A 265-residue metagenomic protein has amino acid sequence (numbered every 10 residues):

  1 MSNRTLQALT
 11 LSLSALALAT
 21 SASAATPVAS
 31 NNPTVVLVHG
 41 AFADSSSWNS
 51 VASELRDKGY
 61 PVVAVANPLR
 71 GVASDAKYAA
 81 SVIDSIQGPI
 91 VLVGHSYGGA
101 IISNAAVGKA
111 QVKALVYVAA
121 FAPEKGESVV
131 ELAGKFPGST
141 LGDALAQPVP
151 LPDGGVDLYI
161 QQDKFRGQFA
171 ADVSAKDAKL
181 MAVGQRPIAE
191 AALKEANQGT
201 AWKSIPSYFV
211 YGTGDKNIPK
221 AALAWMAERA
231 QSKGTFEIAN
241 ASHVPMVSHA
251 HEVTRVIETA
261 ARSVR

Functional and structural regions predicted by a protein language model:
N31-V72: Conserved HGGG/HGGXW glycine-rich cap/lid loop of the alpha/beta-hydrolase fold
G40-A43, S96-Y97, F121: Active-site glycine-rich loops that stabilize anionic/oxyanionic intermediates across multiple enzyme folds
V93-G98, I102: Gly/Ala-rich beta-loop-alpha elbow adjacent to hydrolase catalytic centers
Q111-V112, V116-D153, A189: Flexible "cap/lid" loop of the alpha/beta hydrolase fold
L115, P206-D215: Conserved strand-to-loop "acid loop" that flanks and positions the catalytic carboxylate
L180-A201: Active-site nucleophile elbow and catalytic-triad environment of alpha/beta-hydrolase enzymes
T213-A239, V247: Conserved loop-alpha-helix segment in the C-terminal half of the alpha/beta-hydrolase fold that carries the catalytic
G234-R265: Catalytic active-site module of serine/aspartate enzymes centered on a nucleophile-bearing elbow/loop
